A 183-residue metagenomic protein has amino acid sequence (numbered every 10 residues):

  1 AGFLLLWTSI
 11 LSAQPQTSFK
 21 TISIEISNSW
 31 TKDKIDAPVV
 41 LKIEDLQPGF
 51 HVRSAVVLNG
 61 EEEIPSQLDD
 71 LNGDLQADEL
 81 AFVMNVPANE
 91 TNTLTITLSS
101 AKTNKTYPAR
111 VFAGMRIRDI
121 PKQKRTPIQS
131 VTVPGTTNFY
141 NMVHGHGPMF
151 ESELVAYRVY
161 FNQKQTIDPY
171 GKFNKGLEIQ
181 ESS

Functional and structural regions predicted by a protein language model:
A1, L5-L6, L41, E63 (+4 more regions): N-terminal functional modules and adjacent low-complexity/disordered segments of proteins
A1-T21: Bacterial Sec-dependent N-terminal signal peptides
G2-L4, N141, P148: Residue-level signal for the start and early helices of compact helical domains
L6-I10, S29-A37, E178-S183: Proteins with a high burden of low-complexity, intrinsically disordered sequence enriched in S/T/G/P/A and R, requiring
Q14-N138, H144-G147: Alpha-mannosidase-like glycoside hydrolase catalytic domains involved in N-glycan trimming, generalizing to other
G145-S183: Acidic-aromatic substrate-binding/catalytic surfaces of carbohydrate-active enzymes
